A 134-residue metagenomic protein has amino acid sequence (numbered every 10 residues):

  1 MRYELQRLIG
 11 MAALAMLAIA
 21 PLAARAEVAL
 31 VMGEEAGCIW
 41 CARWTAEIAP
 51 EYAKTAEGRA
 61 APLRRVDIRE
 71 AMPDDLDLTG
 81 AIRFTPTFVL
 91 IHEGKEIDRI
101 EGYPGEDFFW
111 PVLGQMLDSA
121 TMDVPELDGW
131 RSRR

Functional and structural regions predicted by a protein language model:
M1-A12: Bacterial N-terminal signal peptides that target proteins for export
I19-A26: Sec/Tat signal peptide C-region and signal peptidase I cleavage site
G33, A56-P73: Thiol-based oxidoreductase modules, predominantly thioredoxin-like and allied folds used for disulfide exchange
E34-W40, F84: Short pre-active-site segment immediately N-terminal to redox-active cysteine/selenocysteine motifs in thiol-based
C41-E57: Typically the conserved alpha-helix immediately C-terminal to a functionally engaged Cys/Sec in thioredoxin-like
P73-G80: Short amphipathic alpha-helix with an adjacent loop that forms part of the alpha/beta core around
F84-R99: A short, hydrophobic beta-strand/beta-hairpin element that forms part of a small beta-sheet core
G105-R134: Thiol-/selenol-based redox modules, centered on thioredoxin-like and closely related oxidoreductase domains
